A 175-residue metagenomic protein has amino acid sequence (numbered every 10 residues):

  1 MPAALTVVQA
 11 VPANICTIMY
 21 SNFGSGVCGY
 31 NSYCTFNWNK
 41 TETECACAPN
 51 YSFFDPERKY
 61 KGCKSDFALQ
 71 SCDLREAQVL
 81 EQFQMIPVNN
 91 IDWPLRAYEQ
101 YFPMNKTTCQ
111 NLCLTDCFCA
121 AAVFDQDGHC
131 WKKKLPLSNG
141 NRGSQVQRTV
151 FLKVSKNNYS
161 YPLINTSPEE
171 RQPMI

Functional and structural regions predicted by a protein language model:
M1-I175: Membrane-proximal ectodomain caps of single-pass cell-surface receptors
